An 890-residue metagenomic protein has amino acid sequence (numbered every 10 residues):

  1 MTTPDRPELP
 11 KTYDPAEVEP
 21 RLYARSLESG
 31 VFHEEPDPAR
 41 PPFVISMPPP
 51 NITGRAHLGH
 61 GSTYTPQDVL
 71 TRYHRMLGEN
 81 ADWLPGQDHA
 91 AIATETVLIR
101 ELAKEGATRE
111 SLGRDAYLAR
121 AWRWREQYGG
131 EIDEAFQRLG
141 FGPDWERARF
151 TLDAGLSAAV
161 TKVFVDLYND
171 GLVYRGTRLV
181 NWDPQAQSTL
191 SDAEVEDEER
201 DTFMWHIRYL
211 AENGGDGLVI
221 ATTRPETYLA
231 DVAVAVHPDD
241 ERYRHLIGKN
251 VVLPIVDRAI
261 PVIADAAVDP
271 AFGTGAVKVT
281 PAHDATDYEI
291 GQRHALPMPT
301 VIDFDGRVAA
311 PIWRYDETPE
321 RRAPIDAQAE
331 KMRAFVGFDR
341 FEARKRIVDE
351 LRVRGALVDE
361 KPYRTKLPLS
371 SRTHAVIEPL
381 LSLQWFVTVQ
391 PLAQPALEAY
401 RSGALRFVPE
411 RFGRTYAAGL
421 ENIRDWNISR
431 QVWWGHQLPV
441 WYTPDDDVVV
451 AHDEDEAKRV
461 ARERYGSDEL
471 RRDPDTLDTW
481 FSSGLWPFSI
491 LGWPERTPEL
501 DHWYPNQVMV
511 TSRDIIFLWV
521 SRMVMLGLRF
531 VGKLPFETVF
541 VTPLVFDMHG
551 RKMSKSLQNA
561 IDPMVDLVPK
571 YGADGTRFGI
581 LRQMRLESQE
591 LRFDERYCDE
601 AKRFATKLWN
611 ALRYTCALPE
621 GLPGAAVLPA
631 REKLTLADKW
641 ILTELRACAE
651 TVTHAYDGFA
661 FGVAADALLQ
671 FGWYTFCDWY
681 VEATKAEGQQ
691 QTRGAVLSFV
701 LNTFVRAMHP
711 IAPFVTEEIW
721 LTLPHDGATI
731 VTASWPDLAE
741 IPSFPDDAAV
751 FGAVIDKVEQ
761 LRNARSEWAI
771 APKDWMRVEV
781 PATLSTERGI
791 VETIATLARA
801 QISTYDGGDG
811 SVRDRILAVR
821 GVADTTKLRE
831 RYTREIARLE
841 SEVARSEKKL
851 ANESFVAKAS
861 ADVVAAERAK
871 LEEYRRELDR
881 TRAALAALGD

Functional and structural regions predicted by a protein language model:
T2-D239, T280-D316, R344, L351-A396 (+7 more regions): N-terminal, positively charged nucleic-acid-binding surface of large information/translation enzymes
P4-L9, P48-A56, R114-L118, P143-F150 (+13 more regions): Glycine- and acidic
S26, G155-Q187, E194-E196, R208-L210 (+5 more regions): Gly/Pro-rich turn-and-neighbor structural signature
G59-T71, G78, Q87-D88, L156-A159 (+7 more regions): Structured ligand/cofactor/substrate-binding pocket environments in proteins
D88, V180, P184, L190-E196 (+6 more regions): Acidic, turn-prone loop/beta-hairpin segments
Q127, F136, R603-C616, L636-A647 (+4 more regions): Core structural elements
L369-T373, V545-H549, M553-L634, P724-D726 (+2 more regions): Catalytic adenosine-cofactor/nucleotide-binding cores of aminoacyl-tRNA synthetases and other
T722-D890: C-terminal low-complexity, glycine/proline- and small-hydrophobic-enriched intrinsically disordered tails that act as
